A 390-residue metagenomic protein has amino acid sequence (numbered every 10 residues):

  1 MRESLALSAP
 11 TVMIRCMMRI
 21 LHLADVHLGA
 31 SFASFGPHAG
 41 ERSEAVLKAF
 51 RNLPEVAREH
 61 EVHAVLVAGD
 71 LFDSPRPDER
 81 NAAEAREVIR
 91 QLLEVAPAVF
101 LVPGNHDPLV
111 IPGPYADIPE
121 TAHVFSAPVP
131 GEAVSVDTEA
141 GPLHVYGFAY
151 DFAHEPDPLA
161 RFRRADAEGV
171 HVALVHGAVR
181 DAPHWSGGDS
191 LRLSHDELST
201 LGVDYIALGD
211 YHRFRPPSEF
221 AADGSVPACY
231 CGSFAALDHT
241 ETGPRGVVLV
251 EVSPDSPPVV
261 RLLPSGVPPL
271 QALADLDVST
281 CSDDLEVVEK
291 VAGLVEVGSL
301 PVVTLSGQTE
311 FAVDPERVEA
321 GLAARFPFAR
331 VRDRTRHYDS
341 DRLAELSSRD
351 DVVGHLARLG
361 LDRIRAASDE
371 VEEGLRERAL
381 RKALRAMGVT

Functional and structural regions predicted by a protein language model:
E3, M13-I14: Short, positively charged and aromatic/hydrophobic N-terminal segments
L5-L7: Leucine-biased recognition of intrinsically disordered, low-complexity hydrophobic segments
I14-A83, A167, E372-T390: N-terminal active-site segment of His-dependent metallophosphoesterases
C16, P254-T390: Accessory, non-catalytic peripheral segments of nucleic-acid enzymes
L21, H144-Y146, V248: Conserved beta-strand elements of the Class I
H22, V67, L101, A173 (+1 more regions): Structural beta-sheet core signal
F35, A64, P75-C229, S233-D238 (+1 more regions): His/Asp/Glu-rich metal-coordinating catalytic cores of metallo-dependent phosphodiesterases/hydrolases acting on
R213, S218, G224-P227, C231-C281 (+1 more regions): Glycine-rich, Lys/Arg-enriched anion-binding loops that position phosphate/diphosphate groups for phosphoryl
